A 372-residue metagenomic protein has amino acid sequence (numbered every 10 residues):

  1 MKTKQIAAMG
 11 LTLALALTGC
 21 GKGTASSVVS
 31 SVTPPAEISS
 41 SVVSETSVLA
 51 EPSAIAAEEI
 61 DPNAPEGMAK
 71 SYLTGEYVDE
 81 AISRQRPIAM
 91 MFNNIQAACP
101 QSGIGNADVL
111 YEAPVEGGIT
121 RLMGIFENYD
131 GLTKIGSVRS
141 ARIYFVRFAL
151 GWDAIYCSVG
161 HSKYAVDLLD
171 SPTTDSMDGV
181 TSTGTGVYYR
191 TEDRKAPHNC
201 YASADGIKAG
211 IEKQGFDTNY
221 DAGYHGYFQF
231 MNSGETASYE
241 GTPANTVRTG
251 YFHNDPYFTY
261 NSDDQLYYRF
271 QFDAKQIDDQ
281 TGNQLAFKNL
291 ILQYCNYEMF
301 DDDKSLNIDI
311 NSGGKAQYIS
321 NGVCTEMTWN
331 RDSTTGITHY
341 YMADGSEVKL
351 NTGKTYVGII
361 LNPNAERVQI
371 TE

Functional and structural regions predicted by a protein language model:
M1-A7: Bacterial N-terminal signal peptides that target proteins for export
A16-G19: C-terminal motif of bacterial Sec signal peptides marking the signal peptidase cleavage site
G21-G23: Bacterial signal peptide processing site
S26-E58: Intrinsically disordered, low-complexity serine/threonine-rich repeat tracts
L49-Y111, E116-E372: A surface/extracellular/periplasmic glyco- and lipid-processing/surface-interacting theme
